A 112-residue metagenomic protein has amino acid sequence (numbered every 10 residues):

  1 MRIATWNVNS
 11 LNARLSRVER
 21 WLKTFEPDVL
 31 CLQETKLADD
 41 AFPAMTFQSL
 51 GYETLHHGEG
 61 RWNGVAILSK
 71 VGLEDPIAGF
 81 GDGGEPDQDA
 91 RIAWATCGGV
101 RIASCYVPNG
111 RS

Functional and structural regions predicted by a protein language model:
M1-E53, N63-V65: N-terminal, active-site-proximal structural segment of metallo-dependent hydrolase catalytic domains
T35-A38, F42-S112: Structured beta-strand-rich core segments of catalytic domains in phosphoester-bond hydrolases
